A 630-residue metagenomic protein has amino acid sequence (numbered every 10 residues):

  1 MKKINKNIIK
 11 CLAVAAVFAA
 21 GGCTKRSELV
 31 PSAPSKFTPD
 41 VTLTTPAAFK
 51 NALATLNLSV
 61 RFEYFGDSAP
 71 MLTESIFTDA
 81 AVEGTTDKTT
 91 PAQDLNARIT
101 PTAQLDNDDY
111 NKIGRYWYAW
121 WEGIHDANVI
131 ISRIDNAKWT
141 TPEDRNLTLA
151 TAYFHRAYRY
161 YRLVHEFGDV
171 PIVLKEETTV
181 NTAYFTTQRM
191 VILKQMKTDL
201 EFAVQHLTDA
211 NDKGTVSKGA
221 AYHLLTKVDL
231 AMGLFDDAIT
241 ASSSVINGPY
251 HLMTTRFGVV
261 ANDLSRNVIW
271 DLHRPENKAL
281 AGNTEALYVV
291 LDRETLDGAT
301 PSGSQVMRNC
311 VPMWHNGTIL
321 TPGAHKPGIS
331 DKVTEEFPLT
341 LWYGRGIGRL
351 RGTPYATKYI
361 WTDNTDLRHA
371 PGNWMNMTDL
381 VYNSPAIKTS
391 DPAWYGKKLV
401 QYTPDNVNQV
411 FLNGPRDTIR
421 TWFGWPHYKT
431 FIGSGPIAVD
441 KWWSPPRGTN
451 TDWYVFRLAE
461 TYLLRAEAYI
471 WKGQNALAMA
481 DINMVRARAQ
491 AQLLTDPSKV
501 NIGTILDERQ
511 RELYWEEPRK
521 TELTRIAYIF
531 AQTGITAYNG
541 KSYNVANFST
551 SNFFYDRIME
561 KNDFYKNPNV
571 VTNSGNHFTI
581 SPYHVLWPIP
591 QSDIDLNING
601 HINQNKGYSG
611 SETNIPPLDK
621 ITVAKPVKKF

Functional and structural regions predicted by a protein language model:
K2-I4, I9, A13, C23-T85 (+3 more regions): Acidic, glycine-rich segments characteristic of secretory precursors and extracytoplasmic regions
T38-A69, D87-F167, T187-V191, L200-A210 (+4 more regions): Conserved, well-structured interaction surfaces
Y64, T90-R115, F257-R457, G540-F630: Elongated scaffold/linker segments in the mid-to-C-terminal portions of large proteins
D67-D87, D209-L224, A231-W314, A491-L506 (+1 more regions): Short, surface-exposed recognition loops and adjoining beta-strand edges that mediate ligand/DNA contacts, enriched
